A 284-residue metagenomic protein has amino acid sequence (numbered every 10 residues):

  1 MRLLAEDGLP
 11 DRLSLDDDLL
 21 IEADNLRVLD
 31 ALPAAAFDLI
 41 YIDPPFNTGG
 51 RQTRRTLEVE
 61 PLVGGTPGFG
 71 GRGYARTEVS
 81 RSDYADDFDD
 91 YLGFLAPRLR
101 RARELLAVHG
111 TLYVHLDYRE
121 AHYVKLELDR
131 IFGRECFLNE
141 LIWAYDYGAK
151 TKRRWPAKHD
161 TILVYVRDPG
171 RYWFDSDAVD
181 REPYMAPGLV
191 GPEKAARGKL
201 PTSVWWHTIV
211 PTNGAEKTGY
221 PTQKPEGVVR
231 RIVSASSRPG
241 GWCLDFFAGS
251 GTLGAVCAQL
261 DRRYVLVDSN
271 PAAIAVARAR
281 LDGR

Functional and structural regions predicted by a protein language model:
M1-R284: Core catalytic lobe of class I
